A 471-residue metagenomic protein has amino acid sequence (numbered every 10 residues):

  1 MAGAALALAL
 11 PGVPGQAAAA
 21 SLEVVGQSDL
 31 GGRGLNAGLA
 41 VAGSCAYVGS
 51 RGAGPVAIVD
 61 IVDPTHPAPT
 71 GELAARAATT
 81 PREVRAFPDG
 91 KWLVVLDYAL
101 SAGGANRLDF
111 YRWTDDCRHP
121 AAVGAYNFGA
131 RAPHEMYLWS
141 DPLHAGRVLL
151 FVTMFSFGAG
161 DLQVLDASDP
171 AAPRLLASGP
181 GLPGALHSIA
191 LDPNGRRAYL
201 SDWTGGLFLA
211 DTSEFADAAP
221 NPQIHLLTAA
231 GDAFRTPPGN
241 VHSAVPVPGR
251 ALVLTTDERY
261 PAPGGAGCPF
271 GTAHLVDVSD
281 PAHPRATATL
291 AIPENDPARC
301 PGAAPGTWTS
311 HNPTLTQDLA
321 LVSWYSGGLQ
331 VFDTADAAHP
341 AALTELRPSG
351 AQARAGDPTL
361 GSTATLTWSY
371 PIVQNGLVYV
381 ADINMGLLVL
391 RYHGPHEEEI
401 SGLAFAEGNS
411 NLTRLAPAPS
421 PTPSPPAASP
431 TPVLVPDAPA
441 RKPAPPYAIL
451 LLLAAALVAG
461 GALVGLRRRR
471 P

Functional and structural regions predicted by a protein language model:
M1-G12, L452-L453, L457-V458: Hydrophobic core
L6, L10, G15-P423: Feature marking well-ordered beta-strand scaffolds used for ligand recognition
V13, V433-V435, I449: Short hydrophobic transmembrane-like helices used for membrane targeting/insertion
G15, V435-D437, L466: Intrinsic disorder/low-complexity segments, especially N-terminal tails and targeting/processing regions
S420-K442: C-terminal low-complexity, Ser/Thr- and acidic/Pro-rich disordered "stalk" regions positioned immediately N-terminal
P439-L453: Juxtamembrane/start-of-transmembrane alpha-helix segments at the extracytoplasmic/lumenal side of membrane anchors
L452-P471: C-terminal membrane-anchoring or membrane-association module
